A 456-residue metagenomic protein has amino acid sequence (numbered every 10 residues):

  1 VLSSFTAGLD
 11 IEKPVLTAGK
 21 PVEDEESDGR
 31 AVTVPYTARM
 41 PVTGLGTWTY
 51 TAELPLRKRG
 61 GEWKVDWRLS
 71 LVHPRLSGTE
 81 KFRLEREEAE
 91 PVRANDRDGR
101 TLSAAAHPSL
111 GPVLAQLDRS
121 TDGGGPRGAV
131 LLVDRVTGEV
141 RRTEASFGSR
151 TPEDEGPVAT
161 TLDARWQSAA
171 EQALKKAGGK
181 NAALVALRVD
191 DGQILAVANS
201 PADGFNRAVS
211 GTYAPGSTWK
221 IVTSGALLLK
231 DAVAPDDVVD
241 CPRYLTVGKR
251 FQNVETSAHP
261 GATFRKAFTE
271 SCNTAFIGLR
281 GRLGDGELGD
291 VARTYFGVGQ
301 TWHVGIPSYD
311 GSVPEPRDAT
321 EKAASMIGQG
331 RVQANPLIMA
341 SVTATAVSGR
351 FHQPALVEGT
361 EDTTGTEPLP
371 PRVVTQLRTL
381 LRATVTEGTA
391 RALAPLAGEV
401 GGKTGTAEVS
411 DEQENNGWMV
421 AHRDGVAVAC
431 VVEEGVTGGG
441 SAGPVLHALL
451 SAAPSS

Functional and structural regions predicted by a protein language model:
V1-T6: Short, well-ordered alpha-helical segments enriched in acidic and aromatic residues
D10-D24, D28-A183, D191, D203 (+1 more regions): Extracytoplasmic/periplasmic proteins that interact with beta-lactams or build/remodel peptidoglycan
P91, S210-W219, N335: Gly/Ser-rich catalytic serine loop of serine hydrolases
E171, I221-G225, I277, A340 (+1 more regions): Short, hydrophobic alpha-helix immediately C-terminal to the catalytic nucleophile
A182-G211, K230-G438: Beta-lactam-recognizing serine transpeptidase/beta-lactamase-like catalytic domain environment
I194, T218-L228: Extended, hydrophobic alpha-helical segments in both membrane/secreted and soluble proteins
R378-L380, G443-S456: Short, gly/Ser/Thr-rich active-site loops of penicillin-recognizing serine hydrolases
